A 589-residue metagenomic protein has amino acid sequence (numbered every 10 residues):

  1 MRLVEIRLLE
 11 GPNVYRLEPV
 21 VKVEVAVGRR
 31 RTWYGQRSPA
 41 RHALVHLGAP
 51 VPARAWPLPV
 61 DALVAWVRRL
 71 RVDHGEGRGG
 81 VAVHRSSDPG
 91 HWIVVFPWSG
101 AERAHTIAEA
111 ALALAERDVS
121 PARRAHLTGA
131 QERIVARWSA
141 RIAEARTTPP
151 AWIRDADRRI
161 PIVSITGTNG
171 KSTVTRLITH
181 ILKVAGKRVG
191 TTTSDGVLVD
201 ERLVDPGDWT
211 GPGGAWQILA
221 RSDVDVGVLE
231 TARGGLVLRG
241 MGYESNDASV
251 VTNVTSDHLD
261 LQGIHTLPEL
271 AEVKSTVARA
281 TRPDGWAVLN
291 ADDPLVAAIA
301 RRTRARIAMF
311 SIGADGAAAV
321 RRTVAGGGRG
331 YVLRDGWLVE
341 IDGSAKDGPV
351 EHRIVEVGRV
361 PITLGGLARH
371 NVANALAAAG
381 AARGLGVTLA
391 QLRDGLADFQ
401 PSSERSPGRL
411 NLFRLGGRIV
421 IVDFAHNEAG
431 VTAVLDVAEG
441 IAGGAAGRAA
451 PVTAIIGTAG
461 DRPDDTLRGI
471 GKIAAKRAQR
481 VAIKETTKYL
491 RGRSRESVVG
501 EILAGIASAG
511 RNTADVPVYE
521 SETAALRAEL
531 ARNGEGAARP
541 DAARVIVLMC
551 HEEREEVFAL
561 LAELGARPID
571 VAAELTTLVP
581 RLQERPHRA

Functional and structural regions predicted by a protein language model:
M1-A104, R133-A140, R383-A390, G395-A589: ATP-dependent carboxylate-amine ligase
S99-I160: Extreme N-terminal, non-catalytic leader segments that precede Walker-type/kinase nucleotide-binding cores
P150-G196, L203: Walker A (P-loop) phosphate-binding motif
I165, S172, T192, E230 (+9 more regions): Residue-level signal for inorganic ion chemistry
S194-D195, V254, I312, E485-K488 (+1 more regions): Short, ordered loop/turn segments at secondary-structure junctions
D195-T210, A215: P-loop NTPase switch/communication element
W209-R322, R359-T363: Flexible active-site lid/hinge loop adjacent to a nucleotide/diphosphate and Mg2+-phosphate binding pocket
I264-A271, S275, G285, A305-T432 (+2 more regions): Adenine nucleotide phosphate-binding catalytic loops in nucleotide-utilizing enzymes
